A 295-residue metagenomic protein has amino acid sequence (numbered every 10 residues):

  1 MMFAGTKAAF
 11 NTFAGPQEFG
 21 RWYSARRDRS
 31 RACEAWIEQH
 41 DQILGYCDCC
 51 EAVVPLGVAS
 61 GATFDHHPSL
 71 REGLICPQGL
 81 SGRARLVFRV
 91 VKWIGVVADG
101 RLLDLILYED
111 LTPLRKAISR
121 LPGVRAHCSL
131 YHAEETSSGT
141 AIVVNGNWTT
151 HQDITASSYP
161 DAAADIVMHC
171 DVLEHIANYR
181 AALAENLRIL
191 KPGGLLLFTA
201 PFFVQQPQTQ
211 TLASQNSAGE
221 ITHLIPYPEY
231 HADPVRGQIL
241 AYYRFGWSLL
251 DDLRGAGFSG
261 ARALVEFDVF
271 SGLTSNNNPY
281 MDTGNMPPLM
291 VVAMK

Functional and structural regions predicted by a protein language model:
F3-A4: Extended, low-complexity, charged intrinsically disordered regions
K7-A25, R31-G45, R180-M294: S-adenosyl-L-methionine-dependent methyltransferase catalytic module, highlighting the catalytic core
Q17-L102: N-terminal juxtadomain amphipathic helix that follows a signal peptide/anchor or precedes a small N-terminal auxiliary
V58-A59, V97-L102, D171, N186 (+1 more regions): Short, charged, low-hydrophobicity "junction" segments
H67-G73, A141-D153, A241-Y243, M281-L289: Glycine-rich, flexible loop segments associated with nucleotide phosphate handling
R85, A177, R244: Conserved phosphate-coordination/catalytic loops
V90-G95, Q152-T155, L183-A184, N276-P279: A generic local structural motif
G100-S217, W247-L253, L289-M294: Conserved SAM-binding loop
